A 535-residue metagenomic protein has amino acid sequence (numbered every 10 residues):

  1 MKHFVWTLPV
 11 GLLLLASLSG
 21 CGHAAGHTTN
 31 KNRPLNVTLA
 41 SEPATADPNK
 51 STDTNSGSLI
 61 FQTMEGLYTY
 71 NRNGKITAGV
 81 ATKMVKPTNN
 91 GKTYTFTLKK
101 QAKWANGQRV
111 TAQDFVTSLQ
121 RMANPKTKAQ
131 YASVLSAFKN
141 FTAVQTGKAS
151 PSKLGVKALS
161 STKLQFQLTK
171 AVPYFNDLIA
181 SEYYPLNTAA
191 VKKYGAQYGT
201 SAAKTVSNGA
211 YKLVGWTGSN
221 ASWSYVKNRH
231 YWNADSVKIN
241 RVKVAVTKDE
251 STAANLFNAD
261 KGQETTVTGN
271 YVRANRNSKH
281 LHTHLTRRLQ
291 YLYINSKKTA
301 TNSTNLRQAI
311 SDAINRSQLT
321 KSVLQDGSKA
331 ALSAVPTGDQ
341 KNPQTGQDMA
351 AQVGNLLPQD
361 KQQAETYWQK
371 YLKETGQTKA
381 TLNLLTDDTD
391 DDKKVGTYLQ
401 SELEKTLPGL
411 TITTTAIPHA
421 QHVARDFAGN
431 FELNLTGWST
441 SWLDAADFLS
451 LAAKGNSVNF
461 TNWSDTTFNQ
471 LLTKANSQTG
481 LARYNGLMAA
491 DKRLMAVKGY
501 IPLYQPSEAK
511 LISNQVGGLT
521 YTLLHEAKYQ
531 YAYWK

Functional and structural regions predicted by a protein language model:
L39-N89: N-terminal lobe/hinge region of extracytoplasmic solute-binding protein
K83-V134, A300: Aromatic- and charge-enriched surface segment that lines or borders ligand/interaction sites
A132-A189: Surface-exposed binding/hinge segments that line and control ligand-binding clefts or catalytic entry sites
L168-V237, R241, S251: Gly/Pro-rich hinge or "lid" segments in bacterial periplasmic/extracellular proteins
K227-A274: Ligand-site clamp/hinge motif
S328-K370, D391-K393: Structural transition elements
L356, G409-H422, L449-N514, K535: Extracytoplasmic/peripheral linker and loop segments enriched in polar/acidic and small residues with frequent Thr/Pro
K510-K535: Long beta-strand-rich cores associated with HINT superfamily self-processing modules
